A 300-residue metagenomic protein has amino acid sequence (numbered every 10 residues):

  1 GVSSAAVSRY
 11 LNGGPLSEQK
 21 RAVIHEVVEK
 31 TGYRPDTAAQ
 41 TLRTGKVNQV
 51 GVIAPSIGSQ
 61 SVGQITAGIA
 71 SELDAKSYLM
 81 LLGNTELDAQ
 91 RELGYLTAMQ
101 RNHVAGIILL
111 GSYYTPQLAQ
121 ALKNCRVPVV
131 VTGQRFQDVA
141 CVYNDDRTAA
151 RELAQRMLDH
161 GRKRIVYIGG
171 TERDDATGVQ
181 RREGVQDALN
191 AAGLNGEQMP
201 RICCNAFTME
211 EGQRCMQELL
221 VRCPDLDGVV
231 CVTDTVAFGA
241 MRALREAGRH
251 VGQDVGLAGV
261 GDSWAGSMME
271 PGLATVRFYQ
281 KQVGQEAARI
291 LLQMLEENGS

Functional and structural regions predicted by a protein language model:
G1-N48: N-terminal helix-turn-helix DNA-binding module of bacterial transcription factors
S4-R9, R43-G58, R156, R164-T171: Short beta-strand segments enriched in small/hydrophobic residues
L16, S61-V62, R91, A176-T177 (+1 more regions): Secondary-structure boundary/capping motif
Q19, T37, G63-I65, G94 (+4 more regions): Generic recognition of short, well-ordered alpha-helical segments
A22, T37, G45-Q155, D159 (+2 more regions): Alpha-helical recognition/docking segments in bacterial nutrient-uptake and carbohydrate-utilization systems
K30, S71-K76, Q100, N124-V131 (+1 more regions): Bacterial carbohydrate/catabolite-sensing allosteric modules
K30-D36, Q90, L110-S112, Q213 (+1 more regions): Short gly/ser/thr-rich secondary-structure transition/capping motifs
